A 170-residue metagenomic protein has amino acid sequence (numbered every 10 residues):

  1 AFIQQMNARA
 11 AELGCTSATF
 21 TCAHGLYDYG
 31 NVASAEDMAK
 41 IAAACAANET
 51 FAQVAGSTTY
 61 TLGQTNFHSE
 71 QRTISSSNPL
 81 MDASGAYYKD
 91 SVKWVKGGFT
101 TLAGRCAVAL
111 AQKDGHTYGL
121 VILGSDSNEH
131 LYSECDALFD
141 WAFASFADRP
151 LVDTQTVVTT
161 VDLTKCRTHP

Functional and structural regions predicted by a protein language model:
F2-T19: Short, charged, amphipathic alpha-helices and their helix-cap/turn boundaries
C15-T19, G30-D37, A42-P170: Domain-terminus/edge residues, biased toward the C-terminal soluble/receptor-binding domains of extracytoplasmic
A23-Y29: Conserved short loop/turn motifs at secondary-structure junctions
